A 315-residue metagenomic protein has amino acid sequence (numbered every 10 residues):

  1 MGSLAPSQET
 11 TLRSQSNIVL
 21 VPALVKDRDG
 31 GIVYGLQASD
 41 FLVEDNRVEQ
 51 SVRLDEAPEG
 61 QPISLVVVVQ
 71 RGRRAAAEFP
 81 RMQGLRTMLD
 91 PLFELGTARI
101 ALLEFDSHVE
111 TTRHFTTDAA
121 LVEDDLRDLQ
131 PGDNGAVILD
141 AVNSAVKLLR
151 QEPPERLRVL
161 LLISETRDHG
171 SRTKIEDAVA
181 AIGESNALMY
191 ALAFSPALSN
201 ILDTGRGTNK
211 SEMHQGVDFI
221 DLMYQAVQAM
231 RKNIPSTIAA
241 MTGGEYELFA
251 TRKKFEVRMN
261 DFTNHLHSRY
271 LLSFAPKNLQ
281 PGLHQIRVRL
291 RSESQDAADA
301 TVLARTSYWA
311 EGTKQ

Functional and structural regions predicted by a protein language model:
M1-Q315: Scaffold/interface architecture of coatomer-like assemblies
